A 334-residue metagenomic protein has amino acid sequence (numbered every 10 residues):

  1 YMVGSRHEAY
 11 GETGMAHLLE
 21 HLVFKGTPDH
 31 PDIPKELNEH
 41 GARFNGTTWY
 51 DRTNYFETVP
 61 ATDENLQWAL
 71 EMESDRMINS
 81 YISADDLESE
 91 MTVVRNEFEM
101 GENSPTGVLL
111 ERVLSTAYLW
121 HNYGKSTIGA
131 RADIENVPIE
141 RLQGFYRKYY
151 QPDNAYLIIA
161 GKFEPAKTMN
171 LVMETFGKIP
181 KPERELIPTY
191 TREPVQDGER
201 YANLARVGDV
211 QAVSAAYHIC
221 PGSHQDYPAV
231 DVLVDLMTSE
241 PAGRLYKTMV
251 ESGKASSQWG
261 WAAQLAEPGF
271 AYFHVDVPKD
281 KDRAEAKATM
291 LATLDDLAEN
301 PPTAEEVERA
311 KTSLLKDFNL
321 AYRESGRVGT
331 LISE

Functional and structural regions predicted by a protein language model:
Y1-A16, P31-D75, T106-A132, N154-A160 (+2 more regions): M16 family metallopeptidases and their MPP-like homologs
T13-H21, K25: Active-site recognition of the HExxH zinc-binding catalytic motif
F24-P28, S83, E164-A166, F176-P182: Bacterial peptidoglycan biogenesis and beta-lactam-recognition machinery
Y50-F56, D85-N96: Short, glycine/charge-rich beta-strand/loop segments that flank catalytic centers and engage negatively charged groups
R95-G101, T191-R206, T312-A321: Short, conserved secondary-structure transition motifs
T106, E140-T175: Non-catalytic, conformational "gating/processing" segments within enzyme and secreted inhibitor domains
S115, R184-A242, T330, E334: His/Glu-based metal-binding/catalytic segments typifying zinc-dependent metallopeptidases
Q143-K148, G198-A205, A262, V275: Short, surface-exposed beta-strand/loop micro-motifs that present aromatic residues
